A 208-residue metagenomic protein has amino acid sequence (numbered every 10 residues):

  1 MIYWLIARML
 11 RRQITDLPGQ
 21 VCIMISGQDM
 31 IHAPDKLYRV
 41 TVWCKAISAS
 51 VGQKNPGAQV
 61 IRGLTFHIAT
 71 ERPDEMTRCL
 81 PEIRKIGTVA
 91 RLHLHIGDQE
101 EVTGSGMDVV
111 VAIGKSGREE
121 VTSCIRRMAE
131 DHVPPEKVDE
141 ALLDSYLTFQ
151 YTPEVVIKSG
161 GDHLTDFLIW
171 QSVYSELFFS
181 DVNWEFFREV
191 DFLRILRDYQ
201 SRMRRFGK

Functional and structural regions predicted by a protein language model:
M1-K208: Flexible, compositionally biased loop and terminal segments
